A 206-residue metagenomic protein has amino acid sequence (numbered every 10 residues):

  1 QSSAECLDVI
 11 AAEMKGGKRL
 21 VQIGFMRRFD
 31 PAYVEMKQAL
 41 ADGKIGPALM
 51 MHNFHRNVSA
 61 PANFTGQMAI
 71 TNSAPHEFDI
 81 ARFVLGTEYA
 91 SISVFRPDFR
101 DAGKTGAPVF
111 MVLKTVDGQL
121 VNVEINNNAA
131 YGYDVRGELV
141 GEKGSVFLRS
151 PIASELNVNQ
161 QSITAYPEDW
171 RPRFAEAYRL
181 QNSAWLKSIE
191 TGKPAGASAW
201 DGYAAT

Functional and structural regions predicted by a protein language model:
Q1, R28, Y131, A204: Glycine-/small-residue-rich active-site loops that bind phosphorylated ligands and cofactors
Q1-F25: Beta-strand-loop-alpha-helix segment that lines the small-molecule cofactor/substrate pocket of alpha/beta enzymes
C6, A32-Y33, E77-F78, R179-S183 (+1 more regions): A general structural signal for well-ordered alpha-helical segments in protein cores
D8, E35-Q38, D79-I80, F110 (+2 more regions): Alpha-helical elements of Rossmann-like donor-binding domains used by nucleotide-donor carbohydrate transfer enzymes
G17-Q22, R27-A102: Predominantly a Rossmann-like dinucleotide-binding segment in NAD(P)-dependent oxidoreductases
F25-R27, N127-A129, D201: Structured beta->alpha junctions
N72-E155, R179-A195: Contiguous beta-strand/loop segments that form the cofactor/metal-binding neighborhood of enzyme cores
T164-T206: C-terminal helical cap and adjacent loop that interface with cofactors, partners, or active-site loops
